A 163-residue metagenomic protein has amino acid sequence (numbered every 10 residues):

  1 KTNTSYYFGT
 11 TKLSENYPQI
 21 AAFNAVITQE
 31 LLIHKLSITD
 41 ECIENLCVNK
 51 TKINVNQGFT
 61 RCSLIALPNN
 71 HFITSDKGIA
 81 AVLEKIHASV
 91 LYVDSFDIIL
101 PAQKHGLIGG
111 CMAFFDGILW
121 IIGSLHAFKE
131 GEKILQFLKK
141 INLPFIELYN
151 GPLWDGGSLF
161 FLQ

Functional and structural regions predicted by a protein language model:
K1-Q163: The feature marks the mature, well-folded catalytic cores of soluble enzymes
